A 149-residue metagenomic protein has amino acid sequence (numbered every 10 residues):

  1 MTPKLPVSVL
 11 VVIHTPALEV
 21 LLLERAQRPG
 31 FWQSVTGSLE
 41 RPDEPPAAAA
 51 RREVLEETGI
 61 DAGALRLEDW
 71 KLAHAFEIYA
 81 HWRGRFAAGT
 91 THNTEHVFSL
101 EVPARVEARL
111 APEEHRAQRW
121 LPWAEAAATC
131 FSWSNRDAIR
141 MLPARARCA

Functional and structural regions predicted by a protein language model:
M1-V20, P42: Conserved N-terminal beta-strand and adjoining loop/helix that marks the start of the Nudix/MutT-like hydrolase domain
P6, S34, T91-E95: Short connector loops at helix/strand junctions that flank enzyme active sites, especially segments positioning acidic
I13, E24, S99-E101: Short, well-ordered beta-strand micro-motif
E19-L22, Q33: General beta-strand recognition
R28-F31: A conserved beta-turn-beta hairpin within the catalytic core of GNAT-like acetyltransferases that forms part
S34-V35, L39-K71: The catalytic Nudix box helix
I60-V106: Active-site segment of metal-dependent pyrophosphate-handling enzymes, primarily the Nudix hydrolase catalytic core
H96-I139: NUDIX/MutT-family hydrolases
